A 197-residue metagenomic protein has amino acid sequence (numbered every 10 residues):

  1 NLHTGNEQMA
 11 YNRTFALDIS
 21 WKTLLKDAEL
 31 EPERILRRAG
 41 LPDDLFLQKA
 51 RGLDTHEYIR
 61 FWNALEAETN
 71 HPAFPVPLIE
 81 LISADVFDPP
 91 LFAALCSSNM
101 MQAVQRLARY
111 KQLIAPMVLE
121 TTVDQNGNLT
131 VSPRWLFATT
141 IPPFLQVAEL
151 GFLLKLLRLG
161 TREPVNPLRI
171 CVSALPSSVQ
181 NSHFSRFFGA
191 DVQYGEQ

Functional and structural regions predicted by a protein language model:
N1-S132, F152, S177-Q180: N-terminal low-complexity or simple alpha-helical regulatory segments that function as activation/interaction modules
K26, R37, R158-T161, R186: Short polybasic/polar patches that bind polyanions
E57, L145-A148: A generic structural signal for residues located within well-ordered alpha-helices of large catalytic or ligand-binding
S132-F144: A short interface-forming secondary-structure element
W135, L156-P164: Juxtamembrane segments at transmembrane-helix boundaries in multi-pass signal-transduction membrane proteins
A148-K155: Short amphipathic alpha-helical face segments that pack within enzyme cores and frequently flank/anchor catalytic
V165-F184: Beta-rich nucleic-acid/ligand-interaction surfaces
R186-Q197: Extended mid-to-C-terminal alpha-helical interaction segments
